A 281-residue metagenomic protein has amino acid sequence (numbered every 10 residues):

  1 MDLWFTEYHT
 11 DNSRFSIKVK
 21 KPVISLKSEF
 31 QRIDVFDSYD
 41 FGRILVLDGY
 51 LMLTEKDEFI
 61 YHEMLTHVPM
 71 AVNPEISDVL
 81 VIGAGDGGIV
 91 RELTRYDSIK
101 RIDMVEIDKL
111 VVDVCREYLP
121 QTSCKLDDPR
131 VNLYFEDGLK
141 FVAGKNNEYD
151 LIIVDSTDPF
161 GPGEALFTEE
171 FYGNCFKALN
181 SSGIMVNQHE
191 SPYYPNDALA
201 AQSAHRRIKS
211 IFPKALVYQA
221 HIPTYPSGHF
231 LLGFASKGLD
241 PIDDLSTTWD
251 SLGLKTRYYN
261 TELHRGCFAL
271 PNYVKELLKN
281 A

Functional and structural regions predicted by a protein language model:
M1-D34, R206, S227-A281: SAM/dcSAM-binding transferase cores
M1-E63, H67-A71, R95: Rossmann-like AdoMet
D2-W4, L53-S182, Y194-A201, H205 (+1 more regions): The AdoMet/dcAdoMet-binding core of the Class I SAM-like
L26-Q31, Y193-L199: An acidic intrinsically disordered interaction segment
G49, H189-S191: Short glycine-centered, acidic/aromatic-flanked micro-motifs in structured strand/loop junctions that mark active-site
Y172-G173, A198-Q219, G233: Conserved Class I S-adenosyl-L-methionine
S182-H189: Conserved beta-strand signature within the Rossmann-like core of class I S-adenosyl-L-methionine
A220-T224: Short proline/glycine-enriched turn/loop segments at secondary-structure junctions
